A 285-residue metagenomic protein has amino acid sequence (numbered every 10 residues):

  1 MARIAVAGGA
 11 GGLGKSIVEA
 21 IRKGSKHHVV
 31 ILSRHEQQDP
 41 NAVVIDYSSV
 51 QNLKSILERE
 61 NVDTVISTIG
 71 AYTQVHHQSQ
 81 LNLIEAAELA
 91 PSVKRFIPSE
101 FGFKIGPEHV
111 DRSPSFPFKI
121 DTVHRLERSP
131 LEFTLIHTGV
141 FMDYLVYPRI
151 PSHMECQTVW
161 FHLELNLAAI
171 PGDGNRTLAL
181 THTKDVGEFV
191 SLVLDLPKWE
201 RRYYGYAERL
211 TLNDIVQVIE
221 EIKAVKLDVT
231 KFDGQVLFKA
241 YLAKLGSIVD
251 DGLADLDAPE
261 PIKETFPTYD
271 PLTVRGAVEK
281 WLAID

Functional and structural regions predicted by a protein language model:
A2-H28, L32-P40, S48-V50, T73 (+2 more regions): Oxidoreductase cofactor-interface core, primarily capturing Rossmann-like NAD(P)-dependent enzymes
H35-A90, K104-P107: NAD(P)H-binding glycine-rich loop region in Rossmannoid oxidoreductase-like domains and their noncatalytic homologs
K54, I84, T183-S191, P271-L282: Short, amphipathic alpha-helical "lid/cap" segments that border enzyme active or binding sites
T68, S99, G139: Conserved residues at the C-terminal ends of beta-strands
K94-F101: Short beta-strand elements of ligand-binding domains
F232-D285: A hydrophobic C-terminal alpha-helical subdomain
